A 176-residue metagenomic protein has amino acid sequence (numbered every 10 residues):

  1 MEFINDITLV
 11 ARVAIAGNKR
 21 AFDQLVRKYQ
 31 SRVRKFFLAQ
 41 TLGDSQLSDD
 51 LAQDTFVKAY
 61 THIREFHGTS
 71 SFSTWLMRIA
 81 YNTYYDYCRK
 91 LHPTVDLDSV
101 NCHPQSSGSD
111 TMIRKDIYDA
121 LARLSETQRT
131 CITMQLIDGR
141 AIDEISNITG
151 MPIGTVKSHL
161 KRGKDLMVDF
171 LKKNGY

Functional and structural regions predicted by a protein language model:
M1-R32, T149, D169, Y176: N-terminal module of bacterial RNA polymerase sigma factors
F3-I7, D86, L91-L121, A141: Internal acidic/polar
A14-Q24, R34-D54, I153, G175-Y176: Short, charged helix-capping/linker segments at alpha-helix termini
I15, L42-G43, D54-S71, K90-H92: Sigma70-family region 2
Y29, H159-R162, L166: Residues within the DNA-recognition helix of helix-turn-helix
V33, F37-L38, I63, L76 (+1 more regions): Hydrophobic-face residues of short alpha-helical interaction/recognition segments
D50-V57, S70-N82: Structural recognition of an alpha-helix C-terminal capping motif at a helix-to-coil junction
C131-Q135: A short pre-motif secondary-structure segment
